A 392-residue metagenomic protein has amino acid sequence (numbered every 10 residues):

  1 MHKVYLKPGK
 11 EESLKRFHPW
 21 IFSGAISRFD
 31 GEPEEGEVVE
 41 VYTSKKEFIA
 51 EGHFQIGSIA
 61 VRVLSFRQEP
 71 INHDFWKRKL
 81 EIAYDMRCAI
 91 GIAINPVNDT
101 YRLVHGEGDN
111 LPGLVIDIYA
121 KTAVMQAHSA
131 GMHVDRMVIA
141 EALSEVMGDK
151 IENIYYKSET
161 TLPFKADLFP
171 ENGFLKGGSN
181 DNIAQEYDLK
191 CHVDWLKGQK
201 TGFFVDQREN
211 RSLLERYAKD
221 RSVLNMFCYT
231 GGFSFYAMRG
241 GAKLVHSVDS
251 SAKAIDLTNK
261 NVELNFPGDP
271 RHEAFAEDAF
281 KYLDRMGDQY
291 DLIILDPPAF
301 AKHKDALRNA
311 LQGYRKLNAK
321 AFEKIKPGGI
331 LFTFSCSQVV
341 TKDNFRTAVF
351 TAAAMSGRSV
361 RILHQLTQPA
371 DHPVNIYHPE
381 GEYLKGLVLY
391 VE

Functional and structural regions predicted by a protein language model:
M1-I118: Non-catalytic accessory regions of SAM-dependent methyltransferases
V104-D117, H133-F204, S212: Non-catalytic substrate-recognition/targeting regions of SAM-dependent transferases
D220-Y229: Conserved class I S-adenosyl-L-methionine
T230-K243: Conserved SAM-binding loop of SAM-dependent methyltransferases across substrates and taxa, primarily the Class I
L244-D249: Conserved SAM-binding motif I beta-strand of class I
K253-I294: S-adenosyl-L-methionine
Y290-K320: Mobile active-site "lid"/loop adjacent to the S-adenosyl-L-methionine
I330-E392: C-terminal catalytic and target-recognition region of SAM-dependent MTase-like enzymes, primarily methyltransferases
